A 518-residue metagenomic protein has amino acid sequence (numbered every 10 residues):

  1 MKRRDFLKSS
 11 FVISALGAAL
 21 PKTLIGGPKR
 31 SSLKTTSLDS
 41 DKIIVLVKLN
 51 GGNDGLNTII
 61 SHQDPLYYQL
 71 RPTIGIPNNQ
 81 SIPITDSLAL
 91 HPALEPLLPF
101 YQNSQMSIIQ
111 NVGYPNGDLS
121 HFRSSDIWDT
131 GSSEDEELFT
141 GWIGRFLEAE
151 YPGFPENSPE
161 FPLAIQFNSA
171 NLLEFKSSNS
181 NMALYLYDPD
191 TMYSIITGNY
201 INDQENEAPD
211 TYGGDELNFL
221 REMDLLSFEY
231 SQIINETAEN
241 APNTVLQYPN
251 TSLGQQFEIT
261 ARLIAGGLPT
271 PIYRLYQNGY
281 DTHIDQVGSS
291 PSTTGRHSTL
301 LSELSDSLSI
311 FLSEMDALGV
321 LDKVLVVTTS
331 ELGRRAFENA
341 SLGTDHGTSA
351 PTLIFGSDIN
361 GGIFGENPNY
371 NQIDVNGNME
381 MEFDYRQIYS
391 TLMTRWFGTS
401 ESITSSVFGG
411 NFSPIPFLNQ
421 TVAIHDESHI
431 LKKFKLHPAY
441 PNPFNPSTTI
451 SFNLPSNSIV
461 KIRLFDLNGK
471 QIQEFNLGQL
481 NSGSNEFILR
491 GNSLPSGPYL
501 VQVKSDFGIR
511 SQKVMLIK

Functional and structural regions predicted by a protein language model:
M1-D5, K433, I509: N-terminal secretory signal peptides
K2-D306, I310-A317, F337, I354-T421: Feature for exported/extracytoplasmic and membrane-associated proteins, marking the mature portion
S330-G361: Histidine-centered active-site microenvironments of extracellular/periplasmic hydrolases and transferases
T352, I462-R463, V501: Generic short beta-strand
H425-Y440, F444-L464, N485-G491: Glycine-centered coil/turn sites that cap beta-strands in beta-rich domains
F465-I472, Y499: Short, glycine-anchored, charge-dense loop/turn motifs used at functional sites
N476-F507, S511: Short, surface-exposed loop/turn motifs with a glycine/proline- and acidic-biased composition
V514-K518: Short beta-strand edge segments in extracellular beta-sheet folds
